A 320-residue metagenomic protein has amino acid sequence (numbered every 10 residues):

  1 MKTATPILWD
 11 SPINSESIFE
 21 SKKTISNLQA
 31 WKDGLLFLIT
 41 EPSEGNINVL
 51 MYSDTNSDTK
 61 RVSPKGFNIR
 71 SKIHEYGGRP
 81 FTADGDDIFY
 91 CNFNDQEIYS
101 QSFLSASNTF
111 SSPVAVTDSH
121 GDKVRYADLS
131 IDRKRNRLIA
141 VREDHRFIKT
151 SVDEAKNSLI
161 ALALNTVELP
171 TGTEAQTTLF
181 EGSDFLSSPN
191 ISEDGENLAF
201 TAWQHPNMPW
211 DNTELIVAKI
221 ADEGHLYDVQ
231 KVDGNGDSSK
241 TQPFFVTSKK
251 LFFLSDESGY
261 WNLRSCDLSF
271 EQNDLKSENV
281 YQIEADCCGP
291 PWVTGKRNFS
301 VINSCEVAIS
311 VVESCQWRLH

Functional and structural regions predicted by a protein language model:
M1-T24, D54-Y76, Q101-R125, I160-S187 (+3 more regions): Multi-bladed beta-propeller domains
A30-K32, A83-G85, I131-K134, E193-D194 (+2 more regions): Residue-level detector of Asp-centered blade-edge/turn motifs that repeat once per structural unit in beta-propeller
L36-G66: Beta-propeller domains
I39-V49, I69-E75, Y90-Y99, S119-R125 (+8 more regions): A flexible loop/linker signature enriched in serine peptidases of the S9 family
G78-D86, V141, S300-V301: Repeat-blade elements of multi-bladed beta-propeller folds
D86-F103, T109-V116, R125-L138: Hydrophobic or amphipathic alpha-helical targeting/insertion segments
